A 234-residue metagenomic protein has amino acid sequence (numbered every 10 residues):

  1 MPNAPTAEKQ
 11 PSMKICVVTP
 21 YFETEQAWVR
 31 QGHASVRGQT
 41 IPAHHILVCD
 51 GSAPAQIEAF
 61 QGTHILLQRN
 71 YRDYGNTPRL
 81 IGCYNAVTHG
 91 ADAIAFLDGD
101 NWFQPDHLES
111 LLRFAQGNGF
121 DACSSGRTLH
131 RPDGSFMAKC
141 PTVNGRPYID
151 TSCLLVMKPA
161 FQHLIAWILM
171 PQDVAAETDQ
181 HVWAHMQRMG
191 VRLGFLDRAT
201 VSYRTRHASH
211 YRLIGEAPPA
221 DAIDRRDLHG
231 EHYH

Functional and structural regions predicted by a protein language model:
M1-A34: N-proximal low-complexity "stem/linker" segments adjacent to membrane-targeting elements
Q31-A43: Short, acidic, metal-binding catalytic loop of nucleotide-sugar glycosyltransferases
P42-S52, L66-R69: Short beta-strand/loop segment that forms part of the nucleotide-sugar
R69-A86: Glycine-rich, basic loop-to-helix element that forms the pyrophosphate-binding segment of sugar-nucleotide handling
A91-W102: Short beta-strand-to-loop acidic/aromatic patch adjacent to the donor-nucleotide binding site
L108-A122: Conserved donor-nucleotide/metal-binding helix-loop-beta segment in metal-dependent transferases, i.e., the alpha-helix
C123-F136: Short beta-strand-to-loop element that shapes/binds the nucleotide-sugar donor at the catalytic cleft/hinge
D173-V182: Acidic donor-binding loop at a coil-to-helix junction in glycosyltransferase catalytic cores that engages
